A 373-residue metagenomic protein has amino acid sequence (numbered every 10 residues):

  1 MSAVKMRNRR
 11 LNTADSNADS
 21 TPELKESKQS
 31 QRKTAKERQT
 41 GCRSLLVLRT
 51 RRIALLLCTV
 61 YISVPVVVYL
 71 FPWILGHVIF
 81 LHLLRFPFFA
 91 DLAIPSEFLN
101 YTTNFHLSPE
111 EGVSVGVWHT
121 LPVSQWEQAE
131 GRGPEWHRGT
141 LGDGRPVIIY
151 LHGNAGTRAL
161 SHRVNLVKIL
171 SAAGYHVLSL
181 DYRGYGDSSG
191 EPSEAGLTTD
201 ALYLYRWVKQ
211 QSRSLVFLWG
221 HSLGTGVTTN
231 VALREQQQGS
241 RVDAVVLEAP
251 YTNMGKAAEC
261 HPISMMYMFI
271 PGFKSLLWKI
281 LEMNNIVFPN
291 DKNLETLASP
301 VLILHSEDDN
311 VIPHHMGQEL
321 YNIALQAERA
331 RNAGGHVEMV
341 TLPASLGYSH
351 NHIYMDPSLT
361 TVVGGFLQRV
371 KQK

Functional and structural regions predicted by a protein language model:
S2, A54-S108, V113-P134: An N-terminal hydrophobic leader/cap segment in hydrolases
S2, R10-Q29, H314, Q318-E319 (+1 more regions): C-terminal catalytic histidine-bearing segment of alpha/beta-hydrolase fold enzymes
C42, E110-W207: Membrane-embedded segments
L151, Y182, L247-E248, L342: Alpha/beta-hydrolase
G220-G224, T228: Gly/Ala-rich beta-loop-alpha elbow adjacent to hydrolase catalytic centers
N230-S299, N351-M355: Hydrolase active-site cap/lid region
T296-L297, I303-H305, D309: Short beta-strand/loop motif that positions the catalytic acidic residue of the alpha/beta-hydrolase fold
